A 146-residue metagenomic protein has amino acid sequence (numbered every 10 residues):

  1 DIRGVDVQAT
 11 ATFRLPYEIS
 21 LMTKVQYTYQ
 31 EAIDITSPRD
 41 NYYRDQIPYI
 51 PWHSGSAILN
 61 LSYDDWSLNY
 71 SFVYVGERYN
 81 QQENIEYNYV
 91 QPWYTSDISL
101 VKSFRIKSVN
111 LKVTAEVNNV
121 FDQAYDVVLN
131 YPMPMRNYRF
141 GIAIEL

Functional and structural regions predicted by a protein language model:
D1-I2, Y43-P51, E86-P92, L129-N137: Replace "Gram-negative outer membrane beta-barrel proteins" with "bacterial and organellar outer membrane beta-barrel
D1-Y79, F121: Gram-negative outer-membrane beta-barrel transporters
R3-V7, H53-A57, Y94-I98, R136-I142: Hydrophobic, lipid-facing positions within transmembrane beta-strands of outer-membrane proteins
S37, D45, S56, N84-E86 (+2 more regions): Homeobox/homeodomain signature
Y74-Q81, Q91, L100-L146: C-terminal beta-signal and adjacent terminal beta-strands/loops of Gram-negative outer-membrane beta-barrel proteins
